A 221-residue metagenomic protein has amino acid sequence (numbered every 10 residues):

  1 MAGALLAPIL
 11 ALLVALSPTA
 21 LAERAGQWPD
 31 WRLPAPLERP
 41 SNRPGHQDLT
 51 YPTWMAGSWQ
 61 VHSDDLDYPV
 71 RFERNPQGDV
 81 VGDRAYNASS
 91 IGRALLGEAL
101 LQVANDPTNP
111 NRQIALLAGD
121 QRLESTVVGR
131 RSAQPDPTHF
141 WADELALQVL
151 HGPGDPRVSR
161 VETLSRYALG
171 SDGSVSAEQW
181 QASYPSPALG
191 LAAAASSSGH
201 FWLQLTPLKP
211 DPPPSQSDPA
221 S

Functional and structural regions predicted by a protein language model:
A4-S17: Bacterial N-terminal signal peptides
P18-E98, P185-S221: Amphipathic/hydrophobic helical signal segments and adjacent flexible N-terminal regions that mediate secretion
V70-R74, V103, S165-Y167: Broad, structure-driven detector of short, well-ordered beta-strand segments within folded domains
R74-L150: Predominantly extracellular/secreted and cell-surface proteins with exposed, flexible low-complexity segments
S125-R131, P137-S221: Glycine-rich, aromatic-bearing surface loops/beta-hairpins
